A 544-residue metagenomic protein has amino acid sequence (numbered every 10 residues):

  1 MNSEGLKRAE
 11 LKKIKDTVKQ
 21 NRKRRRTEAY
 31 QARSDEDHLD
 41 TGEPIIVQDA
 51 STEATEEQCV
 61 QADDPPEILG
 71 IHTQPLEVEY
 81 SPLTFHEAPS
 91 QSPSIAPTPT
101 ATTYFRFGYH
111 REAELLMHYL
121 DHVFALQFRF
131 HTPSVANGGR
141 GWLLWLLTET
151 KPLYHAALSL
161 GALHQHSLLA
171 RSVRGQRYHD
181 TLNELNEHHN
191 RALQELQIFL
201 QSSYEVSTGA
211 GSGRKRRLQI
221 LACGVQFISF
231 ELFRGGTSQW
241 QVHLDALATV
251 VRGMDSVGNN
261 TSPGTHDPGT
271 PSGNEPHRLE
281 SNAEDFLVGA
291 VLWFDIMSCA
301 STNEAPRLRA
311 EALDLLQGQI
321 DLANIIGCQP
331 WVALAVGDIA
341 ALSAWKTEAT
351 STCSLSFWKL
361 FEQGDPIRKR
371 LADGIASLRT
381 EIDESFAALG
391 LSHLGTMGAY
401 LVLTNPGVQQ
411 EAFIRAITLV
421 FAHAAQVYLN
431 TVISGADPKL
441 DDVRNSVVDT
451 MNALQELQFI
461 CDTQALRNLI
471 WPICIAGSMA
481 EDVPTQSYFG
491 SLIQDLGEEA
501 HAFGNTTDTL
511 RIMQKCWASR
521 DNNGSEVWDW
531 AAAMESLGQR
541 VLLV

Functional and structural regions predicted by a protein language model:
M1-K215, F233-V544: Intrinsically disordered, low-complexity activation-like regions
R216-F230: Internal, conserved structured core segments that host functional sites
